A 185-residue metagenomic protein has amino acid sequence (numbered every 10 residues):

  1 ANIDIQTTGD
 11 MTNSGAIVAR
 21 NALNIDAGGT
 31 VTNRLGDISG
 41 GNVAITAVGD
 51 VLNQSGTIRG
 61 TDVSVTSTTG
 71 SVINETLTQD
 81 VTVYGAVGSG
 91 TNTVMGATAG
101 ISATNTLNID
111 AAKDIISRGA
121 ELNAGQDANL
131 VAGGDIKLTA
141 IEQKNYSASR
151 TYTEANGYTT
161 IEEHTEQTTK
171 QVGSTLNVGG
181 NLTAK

Functional and structural regions predicted by a protein language model:
A1-K185: Binding/recognition "hotspot" determinant
